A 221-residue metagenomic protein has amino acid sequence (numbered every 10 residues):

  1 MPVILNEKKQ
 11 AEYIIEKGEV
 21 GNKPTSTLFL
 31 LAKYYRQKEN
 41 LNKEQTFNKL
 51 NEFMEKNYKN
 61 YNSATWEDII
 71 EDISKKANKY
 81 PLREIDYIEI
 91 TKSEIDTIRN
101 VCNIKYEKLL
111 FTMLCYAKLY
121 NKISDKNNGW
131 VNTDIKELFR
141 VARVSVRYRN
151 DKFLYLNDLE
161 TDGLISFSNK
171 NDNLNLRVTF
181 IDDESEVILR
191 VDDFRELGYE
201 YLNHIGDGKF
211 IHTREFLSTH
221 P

Functional and structural regions predicted by a protein language model:
M1-L110, L114-G206, E215-H220: Modules that initiate DNA replication and primer synthesis
